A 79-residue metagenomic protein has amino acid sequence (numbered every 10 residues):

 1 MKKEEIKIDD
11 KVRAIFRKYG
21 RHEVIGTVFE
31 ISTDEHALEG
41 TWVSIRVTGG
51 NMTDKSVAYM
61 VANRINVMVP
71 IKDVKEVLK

Functional and structural regions predicted by a protein language model:
E4-R17: Short coil-to-beta transition motif at edge beta-strands of beta-rich domains
F16-I25, A62, N66: Short coil-to-beta-strand transition motifs
H22-D34: Short beta-strand-centered aromatic/proline hotspots
I31-S44: Short peripheral tails and domain-boundary helices/loops at the edges of structured domains
W42-K79: Intrinsically disordered, low-complexity, charged/polar segments
